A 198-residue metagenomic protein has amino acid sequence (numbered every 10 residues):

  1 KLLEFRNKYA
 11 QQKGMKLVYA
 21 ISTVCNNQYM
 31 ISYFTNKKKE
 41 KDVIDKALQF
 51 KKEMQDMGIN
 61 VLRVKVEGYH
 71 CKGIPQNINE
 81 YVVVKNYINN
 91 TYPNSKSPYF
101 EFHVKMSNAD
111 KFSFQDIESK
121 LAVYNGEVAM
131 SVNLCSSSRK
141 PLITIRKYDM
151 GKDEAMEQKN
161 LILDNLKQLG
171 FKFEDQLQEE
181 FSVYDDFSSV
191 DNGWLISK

Functional and structural regions predicted by a protein language model:
K1-K198: Long, contiguous binding/interaction regions
